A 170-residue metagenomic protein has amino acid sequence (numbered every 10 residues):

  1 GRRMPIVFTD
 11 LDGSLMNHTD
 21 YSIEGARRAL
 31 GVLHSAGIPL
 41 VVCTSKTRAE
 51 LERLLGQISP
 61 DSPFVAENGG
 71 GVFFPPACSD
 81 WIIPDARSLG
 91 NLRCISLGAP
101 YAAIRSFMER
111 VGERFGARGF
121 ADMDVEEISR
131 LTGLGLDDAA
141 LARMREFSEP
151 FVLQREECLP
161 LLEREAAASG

Functional and structural regions predicted by a protein language model:
R2-R3, A36: Short loop/turn elements that form and flank the Walker-type P-loop nucleotide-binding site in RecA-like NTPase cores
R3-D20: Asp-based phosphoryl-transfer active-site loop
N17, V42-S45, L153: Conserved residues at beta->alpha junctions
T19, I95-G98, F151-R155: Conserved beta-strand/loop elements of the cytosolic catalytic core of P-type E1-E2 ATPases, chiefly in the P-domain
T19-D20, P76, L162-E163: Short, glycine/acidic-enriched capping/hinge loops at junctions between secondary-structure elements
E24-F120: Active-site phosphate-binding/coordination module
V111-G170: Conserved acidic, metal-coordinating active-site core of Asp-based, Mg2+-dependent phosphoryl-transfer enzymes
